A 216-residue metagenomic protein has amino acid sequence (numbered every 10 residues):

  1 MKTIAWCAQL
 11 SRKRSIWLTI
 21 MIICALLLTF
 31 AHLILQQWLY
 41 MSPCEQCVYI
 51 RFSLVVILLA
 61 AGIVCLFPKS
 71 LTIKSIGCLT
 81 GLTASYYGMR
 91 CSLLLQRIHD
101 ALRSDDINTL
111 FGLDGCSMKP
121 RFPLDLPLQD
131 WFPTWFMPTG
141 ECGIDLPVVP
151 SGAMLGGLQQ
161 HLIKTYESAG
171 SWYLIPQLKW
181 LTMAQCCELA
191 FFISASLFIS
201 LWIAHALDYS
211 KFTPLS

Functional and structural regions predicted by a protein language model:
M1-E45, F52-V55, L71-S216: Secretory/periplasmic and organellar redox-cofactor proteins
I57-P68: Canonical alpha-helical transmembrane segments
